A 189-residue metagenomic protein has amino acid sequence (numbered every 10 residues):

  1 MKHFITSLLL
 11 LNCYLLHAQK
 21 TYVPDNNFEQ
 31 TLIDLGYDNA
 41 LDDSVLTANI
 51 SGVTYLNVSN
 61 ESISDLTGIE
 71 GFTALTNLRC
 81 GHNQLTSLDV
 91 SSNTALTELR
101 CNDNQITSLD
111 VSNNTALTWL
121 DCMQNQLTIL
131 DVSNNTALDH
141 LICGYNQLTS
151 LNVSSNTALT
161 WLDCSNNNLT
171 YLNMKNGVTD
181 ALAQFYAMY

Functional and structural regions predicted by a protein language model:
H3-R79, L88, S92-T94, T115 (+3 more regions): N-terminal capping/linker segments that flank leucine-rich repeat
T54-V58, L78-C80, T97-C101, T118-C122 (+4 more regions): Conserved hydrophobic beta-strand positions in leucine-rich repeat
L66-I69, L88, L109, L130 (+3 more regions): Canonical leucine-rich repeat
T86-S87, S108, S112, T128-I129 (+2 more regions): Intrinsically disordered, low-complexity tandem-repeat regions enriched in Proline and Serine
S91, T118, T149-S150, S154 (+1 more regions): Intrinsically disordered, low-complexity repeat tracts
